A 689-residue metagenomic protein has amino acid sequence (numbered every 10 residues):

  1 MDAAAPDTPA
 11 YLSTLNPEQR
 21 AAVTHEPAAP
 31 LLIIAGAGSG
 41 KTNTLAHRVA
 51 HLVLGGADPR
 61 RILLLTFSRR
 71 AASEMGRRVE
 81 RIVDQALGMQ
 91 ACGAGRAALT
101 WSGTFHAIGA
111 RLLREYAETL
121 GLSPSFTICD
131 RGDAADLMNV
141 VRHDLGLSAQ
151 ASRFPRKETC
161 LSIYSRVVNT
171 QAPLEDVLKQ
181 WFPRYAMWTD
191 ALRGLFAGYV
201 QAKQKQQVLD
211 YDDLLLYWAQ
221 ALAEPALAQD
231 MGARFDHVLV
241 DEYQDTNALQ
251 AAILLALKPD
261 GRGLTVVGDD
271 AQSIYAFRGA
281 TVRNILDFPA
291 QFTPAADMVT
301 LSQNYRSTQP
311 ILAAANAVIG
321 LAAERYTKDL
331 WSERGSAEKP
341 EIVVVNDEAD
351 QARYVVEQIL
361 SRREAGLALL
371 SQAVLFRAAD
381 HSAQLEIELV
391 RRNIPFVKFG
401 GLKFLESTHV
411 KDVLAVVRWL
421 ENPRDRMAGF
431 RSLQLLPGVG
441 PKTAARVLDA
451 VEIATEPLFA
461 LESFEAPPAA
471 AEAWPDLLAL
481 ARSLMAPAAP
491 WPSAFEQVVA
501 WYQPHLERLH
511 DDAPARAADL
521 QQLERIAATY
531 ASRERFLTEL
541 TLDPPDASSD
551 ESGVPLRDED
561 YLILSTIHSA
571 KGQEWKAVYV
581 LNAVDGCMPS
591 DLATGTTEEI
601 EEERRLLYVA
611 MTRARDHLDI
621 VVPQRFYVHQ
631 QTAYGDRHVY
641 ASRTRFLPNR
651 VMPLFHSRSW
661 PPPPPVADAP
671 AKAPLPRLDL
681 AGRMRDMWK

Functional and structural regions predicted by a protein language model:
M1-T8, R650-K689: Acidic, low-complexity intrinsically disordered tails
D7-A37, T44, L63-L64, A71-A72 (+4 more regions): Conserved helicase NTPase motor core
L31-I33, S39-L45, V53, P59 (+4 more regions): Helicase P-loop NTPase motor core
N43-D58, R78-I82, L255-L257, F292: Walker A/P-loop NTP-binding motif
A57-R61, R96-L99, L137, D260-G263 (+8 more regions): Short glycine-/polar-rich loops that comprise or flank the Walker A/P-loop and associated switch/sensor motifs
R61-I163, L286, V343: Conserved P-loop NTPase-based nucleic-acid remodeling module centered on helicase motor cores
R131-K203: Coupling/switch/interface segments within P-loop NTPase motor domains and analogous charged loops in nucleic-acid
W181, Y185, H237, A368 (+4 more regions): Conserved helicase C-terminal RecA-like lobe
